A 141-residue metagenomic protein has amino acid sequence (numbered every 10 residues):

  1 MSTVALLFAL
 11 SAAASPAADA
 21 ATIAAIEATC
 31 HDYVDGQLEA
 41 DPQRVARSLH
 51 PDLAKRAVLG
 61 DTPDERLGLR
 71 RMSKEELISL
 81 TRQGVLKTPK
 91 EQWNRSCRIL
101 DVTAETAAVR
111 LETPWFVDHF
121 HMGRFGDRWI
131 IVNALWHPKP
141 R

Functional and structural regions predicted by a protein language model:
M1-L7: Sec-dependent signal peptide recognition, specifically the positively charged N-region followed immediately by
L10-Q43, R47, P51, L67: Short, low-complexity N-terminal intrinsically disordered segments enriched in polar/charged residues
A24, S73, H137-R141: Ligand-binding grooves and catalytic loops that recognize ribose/phosphate and carbohydrate rings, and esterified lipid
A54-L59, L67-F116: Surface-exposed, charged secondary-structure patches
L59-D61, G126: Solvent-exposed strand-loop boundary residues in beta-sheet-rich modules
E65, L69, W129-V132: Tryptophan-centered short beta-strand motifs
A108-R110, W115-R141: Short beta-strand edge/turn micro-motifs at domain boundaries
